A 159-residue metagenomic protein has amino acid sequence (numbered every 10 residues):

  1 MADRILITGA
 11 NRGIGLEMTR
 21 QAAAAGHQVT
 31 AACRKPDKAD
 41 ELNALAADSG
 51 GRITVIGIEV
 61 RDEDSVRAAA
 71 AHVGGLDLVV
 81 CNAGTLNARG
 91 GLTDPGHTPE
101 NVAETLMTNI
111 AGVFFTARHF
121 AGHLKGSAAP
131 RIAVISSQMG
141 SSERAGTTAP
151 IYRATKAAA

Functional and structural regions predicted by a protein language model:
R4-I7, V79-V80: Conserved hydrophobic beta-strands of the Rossmann-like cofactor-binding core in SDR/related NAD(P)H-dependent
N11, E17-T19: N-terminal Rossmann NAD(P)H-binding glycine-rich loop of SDR-like oxidoreductase domains
R12, L78, G84-G90: Flexible cofactor-recognition loop at the NAD(P)H-binding site of Rossmann-like short-chain dehydrogenase/reductase
A25-D40: Conserved glycine-rich Rossmann-like NAD(P)H-binding loop of the short-chain dehydrogenase/reductase
A46-D64: Rossmann-fold cofactor-recognition segment
R61-G75: Conserved Rossmann-fold cofactor-binding substructure of NAD(P)-dependent oxidoreductases
T85-L86, L92-L106, A111, K125 (+1 more regions): Catalytic loop of short-chain dehydrogenase/reductase
G112, T116-F120, L124: Hydrophobic positions on the long internal alpha-helix of Rossmann-like NAD(P)-dependent oxidoreductase domains
